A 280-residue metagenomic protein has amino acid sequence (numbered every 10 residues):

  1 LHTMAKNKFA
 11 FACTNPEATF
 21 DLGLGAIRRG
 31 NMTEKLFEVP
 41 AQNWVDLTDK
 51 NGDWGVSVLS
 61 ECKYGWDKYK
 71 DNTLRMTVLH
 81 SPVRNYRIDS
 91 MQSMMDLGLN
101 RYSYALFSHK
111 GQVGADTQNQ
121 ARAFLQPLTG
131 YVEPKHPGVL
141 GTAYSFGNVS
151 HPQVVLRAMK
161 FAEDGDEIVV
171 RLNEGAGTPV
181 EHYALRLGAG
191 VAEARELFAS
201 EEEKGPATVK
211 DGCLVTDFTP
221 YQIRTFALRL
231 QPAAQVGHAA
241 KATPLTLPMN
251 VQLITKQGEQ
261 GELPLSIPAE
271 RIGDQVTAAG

Functional and structural regions predicted by a protein language model:
L1-A278: C-terminal (or distal) subdomains of carbohydrate-active enzymes
